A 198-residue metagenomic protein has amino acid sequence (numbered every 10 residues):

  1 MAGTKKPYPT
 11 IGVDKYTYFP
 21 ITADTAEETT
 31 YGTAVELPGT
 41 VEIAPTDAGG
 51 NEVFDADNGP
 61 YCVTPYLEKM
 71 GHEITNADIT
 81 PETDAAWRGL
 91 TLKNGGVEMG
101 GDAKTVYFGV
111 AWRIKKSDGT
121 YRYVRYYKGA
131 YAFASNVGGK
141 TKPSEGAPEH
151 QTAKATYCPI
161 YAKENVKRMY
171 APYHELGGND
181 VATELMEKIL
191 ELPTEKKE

Functional and structural regions predicted by a protein language model:
M1-I43, K197-E198: Polar/acidic, low-complexity leader/linker segments enriched in S/T/G and N/D
T29-E36, Y123-G129, A171-P172: Short amphipathic beta-strand/extended segments with alternating polar/hydrophobic composition
D47-D57: N-terminal "mature-chain" segments and other terminal, solvent-exposed stretches
A56-P60, G138-T141: Short structured motifs
G59-D84, A147-Y161: Oligomerization/assembly interface segments of phage tail-like spikes and tubes
I79-G101: Charged, amphipathic alpha-helical segments
G101-A134: Short helix-loop boundary/capping segments
Y131-E198: Mixed-charge, glycine-accented linear interaction segment located at domain edges/termini
